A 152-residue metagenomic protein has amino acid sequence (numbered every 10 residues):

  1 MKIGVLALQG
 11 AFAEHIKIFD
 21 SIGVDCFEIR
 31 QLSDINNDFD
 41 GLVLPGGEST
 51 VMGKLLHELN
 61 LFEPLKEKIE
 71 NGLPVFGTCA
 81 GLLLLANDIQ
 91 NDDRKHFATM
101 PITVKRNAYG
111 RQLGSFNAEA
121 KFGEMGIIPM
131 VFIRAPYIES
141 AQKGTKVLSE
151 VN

Functional and structural regions predicted by a protein language model:
M1-A7, F12-E14, F76-C79, Q90-H96 (+1 more regions): A broad, low-specificity signal for short, low-complexity segments enriched in glycine/proline and polar/charged
M1-E58, E63-K68: N-terminal beta1-alpha1 cap of cysteine-dependent amidohydrolase-like domains
L8-Q9, I29, G46-E48, T78-A80 (+4 more regions): Fold-independent oxyanion-binding glycine-rich loops and adjacent beta-strand/coil segments at enzyme active sites
S21-G23, E70, R94, T99 (+2 more regions): Short, well-ordered coil/turn elements that cap or connect secondary structure elements
C26-F27, G41, L73-P74, A98 (+2 more regions): Structural motif
D34-N36, E67, F76, F122-M125 (+1 more regions): Solvent-exposed alpha-helices and their adjacent loops that cap or buttress functional pockets in soluble metabolic
S49-A120: Cysteine-nucleophile active-site neighborhood
R106-N152: Amide-donor transfer/coupling interface in amidating biosynthetic enzymes
